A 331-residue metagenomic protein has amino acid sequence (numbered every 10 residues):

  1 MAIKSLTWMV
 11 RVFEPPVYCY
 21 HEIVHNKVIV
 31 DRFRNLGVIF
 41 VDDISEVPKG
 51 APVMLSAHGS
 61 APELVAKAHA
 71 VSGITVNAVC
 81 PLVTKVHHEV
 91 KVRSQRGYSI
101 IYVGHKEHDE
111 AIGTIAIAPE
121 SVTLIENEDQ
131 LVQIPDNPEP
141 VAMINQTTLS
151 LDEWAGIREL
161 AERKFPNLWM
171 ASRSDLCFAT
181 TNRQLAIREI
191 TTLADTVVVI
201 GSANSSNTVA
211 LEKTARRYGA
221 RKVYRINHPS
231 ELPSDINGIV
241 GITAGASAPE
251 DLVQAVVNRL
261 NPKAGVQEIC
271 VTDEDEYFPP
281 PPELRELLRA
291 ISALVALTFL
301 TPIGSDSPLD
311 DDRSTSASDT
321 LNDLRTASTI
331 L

Functional and structural regions predicted by a protein language model:
M1-A244, E250-D251, V257-L331: The feature marks the mature, well-folded catalytic cores of soluble enzymes
